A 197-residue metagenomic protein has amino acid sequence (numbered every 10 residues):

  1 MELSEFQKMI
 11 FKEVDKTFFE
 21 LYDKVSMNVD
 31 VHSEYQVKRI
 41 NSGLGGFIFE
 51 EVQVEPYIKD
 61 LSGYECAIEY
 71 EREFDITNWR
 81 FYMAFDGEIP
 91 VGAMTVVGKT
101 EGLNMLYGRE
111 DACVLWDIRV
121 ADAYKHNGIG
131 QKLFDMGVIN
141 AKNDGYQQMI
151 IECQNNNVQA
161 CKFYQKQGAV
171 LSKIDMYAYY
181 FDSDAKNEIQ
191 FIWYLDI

Functional and structural regions predicted by a protein language model:
M1, L61-E73, V138-I150: Short, charged, low-hydrophobicity "junction" segments
L3-F6, Q147, Q154-V158, Q167-V170 (+1 more regions): C-terminal "cap" of GNAT-fold acetyltransferases
K16, K24, N28-Y35, I40-A112 (+4 more regions): Acetyl-CoA-dependent GNAT
T17-E20, V158-Q159: Short alpha-helical
N28-D30, M149, S172: A local structural micro-motif
A93, S172-I174: Residue-level detector of high-confidence beta-strand sites
V120, H126-I139, N143, K162-K166: Conserved acetyl-CoA-binding loop-helix of GNAT-fold acetyltransferases
